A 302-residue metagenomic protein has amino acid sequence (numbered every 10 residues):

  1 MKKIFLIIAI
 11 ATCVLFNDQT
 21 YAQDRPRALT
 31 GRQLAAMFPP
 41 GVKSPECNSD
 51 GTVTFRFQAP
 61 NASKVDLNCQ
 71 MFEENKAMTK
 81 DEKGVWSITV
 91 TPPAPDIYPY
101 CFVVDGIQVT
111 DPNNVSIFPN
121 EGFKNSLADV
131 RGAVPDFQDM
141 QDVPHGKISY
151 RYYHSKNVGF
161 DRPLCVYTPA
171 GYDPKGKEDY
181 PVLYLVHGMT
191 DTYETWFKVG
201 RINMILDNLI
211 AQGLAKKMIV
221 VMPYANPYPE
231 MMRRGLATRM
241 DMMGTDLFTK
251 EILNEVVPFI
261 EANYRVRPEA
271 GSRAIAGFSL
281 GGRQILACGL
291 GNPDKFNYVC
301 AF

Functional and structural regions predicted by a protein language model:
F5-D18: Hydrophobic h-region of N-terminal signal peptides that target proteins for export in Gram-negative bacteria
Q23-A35, G41-N75, K80-F302: Non-catalytic cap/lid and distal C-terminal segments of serine-dependent acyl enzymes
